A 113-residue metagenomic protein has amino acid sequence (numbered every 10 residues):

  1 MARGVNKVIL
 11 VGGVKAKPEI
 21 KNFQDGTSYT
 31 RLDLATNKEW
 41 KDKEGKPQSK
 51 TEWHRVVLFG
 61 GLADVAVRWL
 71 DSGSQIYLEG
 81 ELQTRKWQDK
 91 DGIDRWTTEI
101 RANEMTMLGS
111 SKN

Functional and structural regions predicted by a protein language model:
M1-N113: Single-stranded nucleic acid-binding surfaces, predominantly the OB-fold ssDNA-binding core
